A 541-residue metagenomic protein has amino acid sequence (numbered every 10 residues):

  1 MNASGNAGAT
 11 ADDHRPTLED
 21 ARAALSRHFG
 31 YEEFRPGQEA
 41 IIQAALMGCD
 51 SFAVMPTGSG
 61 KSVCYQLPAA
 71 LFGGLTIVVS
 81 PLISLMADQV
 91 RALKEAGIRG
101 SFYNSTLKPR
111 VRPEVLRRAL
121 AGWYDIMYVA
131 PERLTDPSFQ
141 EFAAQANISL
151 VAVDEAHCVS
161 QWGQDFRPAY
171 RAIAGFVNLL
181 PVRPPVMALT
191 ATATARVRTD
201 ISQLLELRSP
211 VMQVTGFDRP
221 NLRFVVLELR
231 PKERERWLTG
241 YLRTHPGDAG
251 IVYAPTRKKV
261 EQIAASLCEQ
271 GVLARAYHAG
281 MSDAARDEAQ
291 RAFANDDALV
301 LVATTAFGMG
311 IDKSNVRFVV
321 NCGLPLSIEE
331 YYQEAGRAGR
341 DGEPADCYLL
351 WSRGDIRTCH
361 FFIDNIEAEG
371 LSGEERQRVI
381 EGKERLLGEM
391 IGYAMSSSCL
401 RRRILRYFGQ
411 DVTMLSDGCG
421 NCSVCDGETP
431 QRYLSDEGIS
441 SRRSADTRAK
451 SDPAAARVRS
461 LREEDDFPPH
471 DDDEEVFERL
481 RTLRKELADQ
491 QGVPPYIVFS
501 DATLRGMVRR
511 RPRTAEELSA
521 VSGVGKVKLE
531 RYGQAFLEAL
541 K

Functional and structural regions predicted by a protein language model:
M1-A21, R357-T358, I363, E367-R376 (+2 more regions): Accessory DNA-binding and partner-docking regions appended to nucleic-acid-acting proteins, especially the terminal
T10-R15, E19-H28, E32-P36, A40-S62 (+3 more regions): Helicase motor core with emphasis on the C-terminal RecA-like subdomain
Q38-I41, M390, L504: Short alpha-helical "packing" element that flanks the helix-turn-helix/winged-helix DNA-binding module
A44, N321, Y393, G506-M507: Short alpha-helical segment immediately N-terminal to, or the first helix within, an HTH/HTH-like DNA-binding domain
